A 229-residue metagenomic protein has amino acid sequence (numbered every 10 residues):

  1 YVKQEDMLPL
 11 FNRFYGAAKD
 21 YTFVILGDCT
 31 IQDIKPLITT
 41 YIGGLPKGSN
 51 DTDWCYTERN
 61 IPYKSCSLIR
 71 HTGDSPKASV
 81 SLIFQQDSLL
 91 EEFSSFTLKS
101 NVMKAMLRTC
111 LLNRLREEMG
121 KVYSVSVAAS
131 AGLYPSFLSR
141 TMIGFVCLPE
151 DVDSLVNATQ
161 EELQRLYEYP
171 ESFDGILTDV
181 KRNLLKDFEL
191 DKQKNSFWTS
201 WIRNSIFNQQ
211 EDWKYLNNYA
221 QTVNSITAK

Functional and structural regions predicted by a protein language model:
Y1-T52, M119, S124-K229: Charge-rich, well-structured scaffold segments of protease-associated domains
N50-C110, R114, G144: His/Glu-based metal-binding/catalytic segments typifying zinc-dependent metallopeptidases
